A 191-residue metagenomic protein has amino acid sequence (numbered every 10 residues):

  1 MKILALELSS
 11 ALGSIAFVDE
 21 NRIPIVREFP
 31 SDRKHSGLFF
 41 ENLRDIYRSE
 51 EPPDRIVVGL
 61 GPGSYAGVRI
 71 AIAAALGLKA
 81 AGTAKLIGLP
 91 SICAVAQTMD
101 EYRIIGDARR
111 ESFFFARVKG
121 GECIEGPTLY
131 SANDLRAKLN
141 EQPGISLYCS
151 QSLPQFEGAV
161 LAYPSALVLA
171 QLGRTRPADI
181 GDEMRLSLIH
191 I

Functional and structural regions predicted by a protein language model:
M1-P24, P30-L38, R48, I87-I189: Oxyanion-binding and handling regions
E7-L8, P53-V57, G61, P164: N-terminal hydrophobic or amphipathic segments with adjacent small-residue motifs that include Sec signal peptides
P30-S31, L43, P62: Short, well-ordered turn and helix-capping elements at secondary-structure junctions
G37-E41, I72: Short, well-ordered alpha-helical segments
E41, D45, L76, A80 (+1 more regions): Short, well-ordered alpha-helices that flank and scaffold nucleotide-derived cofactor binding pockets
L43-R55, Q142-P143: Phosphate/pyrophosphate-binding loops at sites that engage ATP/ADP/AMP, CoA/4′-phosphopantetheine, polyphosphate
R55-L86: DPxDG-like acidic metal-binding loop motif
I56, I189-I191: Short hydrophobic transmembrane-like helices used for membrane targeting/insertion
